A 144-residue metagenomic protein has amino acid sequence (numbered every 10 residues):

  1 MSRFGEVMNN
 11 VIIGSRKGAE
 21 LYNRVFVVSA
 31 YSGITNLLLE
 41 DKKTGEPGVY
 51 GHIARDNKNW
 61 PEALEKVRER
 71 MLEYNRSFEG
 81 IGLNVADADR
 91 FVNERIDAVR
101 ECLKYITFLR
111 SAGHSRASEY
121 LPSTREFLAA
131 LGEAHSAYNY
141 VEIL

Functional and structural regions predicted by a protein language model:
M1-I143: Nucleotide/pyrophosphate-binding catalytic subdomain
